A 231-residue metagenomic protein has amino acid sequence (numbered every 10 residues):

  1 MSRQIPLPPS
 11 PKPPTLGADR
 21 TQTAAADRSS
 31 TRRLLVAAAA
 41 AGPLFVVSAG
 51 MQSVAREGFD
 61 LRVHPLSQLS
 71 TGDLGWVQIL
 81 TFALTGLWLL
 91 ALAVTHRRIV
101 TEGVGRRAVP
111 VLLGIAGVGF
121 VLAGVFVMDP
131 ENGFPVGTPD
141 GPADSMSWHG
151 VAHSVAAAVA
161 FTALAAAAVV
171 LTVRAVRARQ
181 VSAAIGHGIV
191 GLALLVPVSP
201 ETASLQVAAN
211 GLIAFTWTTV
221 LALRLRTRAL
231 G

Functional and structural regions predicted by a protein language model:
M1-Q22, G231: Short, intrinsically disordered terminal tails adjacent to the first/last structured region
S2-R3, T23-L230: Hydrophobic, aromatic-enriched alpha-helical segments typical of multi-pass transmembrane helices
